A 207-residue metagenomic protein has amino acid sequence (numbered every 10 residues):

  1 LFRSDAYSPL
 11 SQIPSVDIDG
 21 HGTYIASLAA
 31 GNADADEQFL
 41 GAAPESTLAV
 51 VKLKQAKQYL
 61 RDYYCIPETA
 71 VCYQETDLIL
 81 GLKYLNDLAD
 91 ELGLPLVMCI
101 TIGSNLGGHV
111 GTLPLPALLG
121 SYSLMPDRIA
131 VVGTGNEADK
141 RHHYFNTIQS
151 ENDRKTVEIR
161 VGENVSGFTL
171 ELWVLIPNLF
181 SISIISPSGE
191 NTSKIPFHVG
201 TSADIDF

Functional and structural regions predicted by a protein language model:
F2-Q74, G93, V97, D127 (+2 more regions): Subtilisin-like serine protease catalytic core
Q38-L40, R160-G162, L172: Generic marker of residues within folded, mature protein domains
K52-K54, T134, P196: Residues at the C-termini of beta-strands that transition into short coil/loop
K57-I148, N164-S181, I185-T192, T201-F207: Substrate-binding/access-modulating region of protease and related hydrolase catalytic domains
Q149-G162: Non-catalytic, beta-strand-enriched accessory regions in extracellular/secretory proteins and membrane protein
